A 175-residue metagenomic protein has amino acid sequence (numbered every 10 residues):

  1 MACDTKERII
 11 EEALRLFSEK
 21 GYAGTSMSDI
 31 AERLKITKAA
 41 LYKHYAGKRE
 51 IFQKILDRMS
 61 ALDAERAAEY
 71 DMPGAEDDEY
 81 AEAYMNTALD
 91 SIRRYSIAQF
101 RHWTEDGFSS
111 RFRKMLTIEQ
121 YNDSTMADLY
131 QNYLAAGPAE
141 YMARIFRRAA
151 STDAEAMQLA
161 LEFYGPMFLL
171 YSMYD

Functional and structural regions predicted by a protein language model:
M1-C3, G74-A75: N-terminal intrinsically disordered/low-complexity leader segments
R8, E12-R58: Helix-turn-helix
K48, I55, M59, D63 (+3 more regions): Hydrophobic/aromatic residues within well-ordered alpha-helical segments
K54, A67-D106, A156-F163: Hydrophobic alpha-helical connector segments
D63-A67, G107, S124, M167-D175: Short amphipathic alpha-helical interaction/hinge segments
D90, T104-T117, Y121-S151: Amphipathic alpha-helical packing segments from all-alpha helical-bundle domains
Q99, R113-T117, F163-M167: Short alpha-helical scaffolding segments that buttress acidic/His motifs in well-ordered protein cores
D128-N132, A136, F146-D175: Hydrophobic/aromatic-rich alpha-helical bundle segments in the mid-to-C-terminal region
